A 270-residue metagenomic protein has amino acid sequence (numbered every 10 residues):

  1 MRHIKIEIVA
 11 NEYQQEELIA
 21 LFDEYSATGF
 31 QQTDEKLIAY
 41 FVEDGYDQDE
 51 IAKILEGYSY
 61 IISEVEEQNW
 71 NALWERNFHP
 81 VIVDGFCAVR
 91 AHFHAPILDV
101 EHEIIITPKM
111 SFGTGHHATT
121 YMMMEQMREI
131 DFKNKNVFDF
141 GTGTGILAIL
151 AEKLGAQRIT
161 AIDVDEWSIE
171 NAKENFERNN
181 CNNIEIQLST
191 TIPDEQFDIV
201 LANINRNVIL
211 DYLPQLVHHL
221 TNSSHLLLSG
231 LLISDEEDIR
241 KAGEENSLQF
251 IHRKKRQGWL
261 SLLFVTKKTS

Functional and structural regions predicted by a protein language model:
R2-L98: N-terminal auxiliary segments of SAM/dcSAM-dependent transferases
K5, A88, I105-T107, M122 (+3 more regions): Conserved beta-strand segments that form the floor/walls of ligand-binding pockets within enzyme and binding domains
D23, M124, I149-E152, L213 (+1 more regions): A structural alpha-helix within SAM-dependent methyltransferase catalytic domains
G29, S59-I61, A88, R158 (+2 more regions): Conserved beta-strand segments of alpha/beta enzyme cores
N71-K133: SAM-dependent Rossmann-like transferase core, predominantly class I methyltransferases with a strong bias toward
M110, T114-P193: Conserved SAM/SAH cofactor-binding pocket of Class I
V164-S270: S-adenosylmethionine
